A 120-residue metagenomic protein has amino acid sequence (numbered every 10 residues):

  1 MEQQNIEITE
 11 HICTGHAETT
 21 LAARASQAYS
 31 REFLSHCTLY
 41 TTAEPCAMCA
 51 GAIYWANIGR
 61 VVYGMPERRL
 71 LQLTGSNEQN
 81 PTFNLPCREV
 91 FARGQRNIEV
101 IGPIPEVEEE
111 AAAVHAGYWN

Functional and structural regions predicted by a protein language model:
M1-E7: RNase H-like nuclease fold core
E7-H11, Q72: A short acidic, helix-capping loop that chelates divalent metal ions and anchors anionic groups
E10-I12, E109-E110: Short, surface-exposed linear segments at secondary-structure transitions and domain or protein termini
C13-M48: Short HxH-centered metal-ligating active-site micro-motif
A52-N120: Zinc-dependent deaminase
